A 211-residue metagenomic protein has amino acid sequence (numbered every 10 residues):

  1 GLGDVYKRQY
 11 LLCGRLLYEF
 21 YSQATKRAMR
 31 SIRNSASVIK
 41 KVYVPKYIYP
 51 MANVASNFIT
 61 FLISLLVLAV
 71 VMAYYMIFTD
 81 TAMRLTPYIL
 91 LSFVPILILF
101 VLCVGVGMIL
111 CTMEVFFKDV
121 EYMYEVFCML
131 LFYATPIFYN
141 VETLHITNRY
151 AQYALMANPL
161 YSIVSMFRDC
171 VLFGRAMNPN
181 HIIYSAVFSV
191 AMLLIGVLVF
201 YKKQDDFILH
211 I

Functional and structural regions predicted by a protein language model:
G1-Y6: Short, small-residue-biased leader/transition segments that mark boundaries at the very start of proteins
K7-Y75, V126: Hydrophobic alpha-helical transmembrane segments of multi-pass membrane transport proteins
R8-F20, I89-G105, L130-Y133: Small-residue-enriched core segments of transmembrane alpha-helices in multipass membrane transport and channel
R15-L16, F20, R33, V104-M108 (+2 more regions): Transmembrane alpha-helix boundary/anchor motif
K46, N53-Y124, R175-L198: Alpha-helical transmembrane segments and their short interhelical loops
F117-I137: Pore- or pathway-lining transmembrane helices of multi-pass membrane proteins that form conduits for solutes/ions
D119, Q204-I211: Short cytosolic juxtamembrane segments of multi-pass membrane proteins
Y133-I183: Short hydrophobic, aromatic-rich alpha-helical segments embedded in or entering the lipid bilayer of multi-pass
